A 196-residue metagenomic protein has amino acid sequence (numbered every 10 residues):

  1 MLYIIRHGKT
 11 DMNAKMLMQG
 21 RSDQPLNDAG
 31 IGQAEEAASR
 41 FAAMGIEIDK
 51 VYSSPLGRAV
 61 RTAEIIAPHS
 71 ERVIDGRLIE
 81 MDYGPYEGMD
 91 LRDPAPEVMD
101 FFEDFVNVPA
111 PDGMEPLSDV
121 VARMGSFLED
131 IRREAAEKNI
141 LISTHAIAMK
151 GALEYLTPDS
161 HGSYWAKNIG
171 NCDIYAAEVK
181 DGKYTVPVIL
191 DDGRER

Functional and structural regions predicted by a protein language model:
L2-Y3, K138-I147: Generic beta-sheet signal
I5, K9-S70: Active-site-proximal alpha-helix that buttresses catalytic centers in soluble enzyme cores
D11, R58-V60, E80-M81, A148-K150: Short, active-site-adjacent cap segments at secondary-structure transitions
M44-E47, I131-K138: Glycine-rich phosphate-binding loop signature in dinucleotide/nucleotide-binding domains
S53-S54, A122, S143-T144: Short beta-strand scaffold positions
I66-G125, A166: Phosphate-handling substructures
S160-T185: Domain-level recognition of soluble alpha/beta enzyme cores, biased toward histidine phosphatases/phosphomutases
P187-R196: Acidic, His/Gly-rich catalytic cores of divalent-metal-dependent hydrolytic chemistry
